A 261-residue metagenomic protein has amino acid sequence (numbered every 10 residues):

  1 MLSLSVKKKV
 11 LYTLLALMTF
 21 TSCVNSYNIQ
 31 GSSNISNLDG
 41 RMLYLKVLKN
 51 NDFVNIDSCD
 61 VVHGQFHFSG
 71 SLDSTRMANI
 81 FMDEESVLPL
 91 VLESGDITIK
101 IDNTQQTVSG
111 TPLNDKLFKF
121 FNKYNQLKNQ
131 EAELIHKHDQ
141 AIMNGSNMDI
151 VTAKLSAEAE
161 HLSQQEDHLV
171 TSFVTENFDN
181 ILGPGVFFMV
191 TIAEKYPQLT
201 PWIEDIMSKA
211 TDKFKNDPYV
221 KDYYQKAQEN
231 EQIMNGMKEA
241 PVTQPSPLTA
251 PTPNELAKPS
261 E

Functional and structural regions predicted by a protein language model:
M1-S33: Bacterial Sec-dependent N-terminal signal peptides
T19-S22, N180, D217: Short linear Ser/Thr-Pro motifs
C23-D167: A non-transmembrane, solvent-exposed segment enriched in polar/low-complexity residues
E131, H138, G145, E166 (+5 more regions): Leucine-rich amphipathic alpha-helices with coiled-coil/heptad-repeat character
T152-K154, D167-T171, G185-A193: Short, local alpha-helical segments
A159-N177, P197-W202: Amphipathic alpha-helical coiled-coil segments
T175, L182-E261: Charged, long alpha-helical assembly modules
